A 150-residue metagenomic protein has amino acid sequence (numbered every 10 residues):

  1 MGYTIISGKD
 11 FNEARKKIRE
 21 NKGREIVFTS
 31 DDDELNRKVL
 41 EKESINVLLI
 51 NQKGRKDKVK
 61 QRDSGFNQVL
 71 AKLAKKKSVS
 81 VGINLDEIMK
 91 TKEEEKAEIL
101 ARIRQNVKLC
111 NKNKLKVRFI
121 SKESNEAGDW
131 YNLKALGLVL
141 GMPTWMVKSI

Functional and structural regions predicted by a protein language model:
M1-I26, E34-I150: Charged catalytic cores and adjacent phosphate/nucleic-acid-binding surfaces used for phosphate/nucleic-acid chemistry
D31: Divalent metal-binding segments
